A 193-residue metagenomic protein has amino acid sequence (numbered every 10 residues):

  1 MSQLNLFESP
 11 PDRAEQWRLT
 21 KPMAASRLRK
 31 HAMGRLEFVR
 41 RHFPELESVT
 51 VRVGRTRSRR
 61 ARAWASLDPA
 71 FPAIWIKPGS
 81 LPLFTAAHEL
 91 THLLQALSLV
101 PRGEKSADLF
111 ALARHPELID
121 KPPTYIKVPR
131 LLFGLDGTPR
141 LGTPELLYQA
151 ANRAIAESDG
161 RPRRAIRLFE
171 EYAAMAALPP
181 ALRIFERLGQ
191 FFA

Functional and structural regions predicted by a protein language model:
S2-D12, L118-I126, L131-A193: Pan-zinc metallopeptidase signature
D12-W75, G79, K127, L132: Auxiliary, metal-adjacent structural segments of Zn-dependent hydrolase domains
M23-A24, L93, L97-S98: Short histidine-centered catalytic/ligand-binding loop motif
R59-R60, P82-A86, P139-R140: Short, surface-exposed beta-strand/loop "edge" segments at domain boundaries and coil↔beta transitions
F71-A86, L97-R102: Short pre-active-site segment immediately N-terminal to the catalytic Zn-binding motif
L83, L109, A113, A150-A151: Extended low-polarity, hydrophobic cluster-rich segments
A86-Q95, S106: Active-site His/Glu-centered metal-binding helix of metallohydrolases
A96-I126: Post-HEXXH active-site segment of zinc metalloproteases
